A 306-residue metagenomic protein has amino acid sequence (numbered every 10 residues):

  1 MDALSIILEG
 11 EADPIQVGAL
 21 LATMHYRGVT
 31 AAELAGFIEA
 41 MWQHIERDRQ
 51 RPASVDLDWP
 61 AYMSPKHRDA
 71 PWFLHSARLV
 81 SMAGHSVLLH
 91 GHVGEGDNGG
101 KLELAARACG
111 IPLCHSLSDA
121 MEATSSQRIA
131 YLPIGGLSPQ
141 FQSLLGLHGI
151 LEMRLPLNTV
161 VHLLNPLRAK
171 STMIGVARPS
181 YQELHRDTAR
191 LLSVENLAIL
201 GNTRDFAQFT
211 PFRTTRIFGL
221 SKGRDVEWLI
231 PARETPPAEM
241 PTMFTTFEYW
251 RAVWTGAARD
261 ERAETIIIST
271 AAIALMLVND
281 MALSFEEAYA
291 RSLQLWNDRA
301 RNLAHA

Functional and structural regions predicted by a protein language model:
M1-A32, E46-D48, A263-A272: N-terminal glycine-rich anion-binding loops that anchor highly charged ligand groups
I6-E9, T23, V29-L34, E95-H115 (+2 more regions): Short, structured segments at the rim of ligand-binding sites
I7, A19-R27, D58-S64, L88-H90 (+1 more regions): Short glycine-rich or small-residue beta-strand-to-loop segments that form or flank ligand, phosphate, metal/Fe-S
Q16, W72-S76, Y181, I267-T270: Catalytic-loop motifs flanking and including active-site residues across diverse enzymes
L21-H25, L102, L163-S171: Active-site-proximal beta-alpha loop/turn segments in soluble metabolic enzymes
Y26, S76-S86, L191-L192, L277: Alpha-helix C-terminal capping segments
F37, W42-P52, R107-C114, D119 (+1 more regions): Glycine-rich anion-binding loops and their surrounding alpha/beta cores
A53-A123: A generic, well-ordered mixed alpha/beta core segment in the N-terminal half of proteins
